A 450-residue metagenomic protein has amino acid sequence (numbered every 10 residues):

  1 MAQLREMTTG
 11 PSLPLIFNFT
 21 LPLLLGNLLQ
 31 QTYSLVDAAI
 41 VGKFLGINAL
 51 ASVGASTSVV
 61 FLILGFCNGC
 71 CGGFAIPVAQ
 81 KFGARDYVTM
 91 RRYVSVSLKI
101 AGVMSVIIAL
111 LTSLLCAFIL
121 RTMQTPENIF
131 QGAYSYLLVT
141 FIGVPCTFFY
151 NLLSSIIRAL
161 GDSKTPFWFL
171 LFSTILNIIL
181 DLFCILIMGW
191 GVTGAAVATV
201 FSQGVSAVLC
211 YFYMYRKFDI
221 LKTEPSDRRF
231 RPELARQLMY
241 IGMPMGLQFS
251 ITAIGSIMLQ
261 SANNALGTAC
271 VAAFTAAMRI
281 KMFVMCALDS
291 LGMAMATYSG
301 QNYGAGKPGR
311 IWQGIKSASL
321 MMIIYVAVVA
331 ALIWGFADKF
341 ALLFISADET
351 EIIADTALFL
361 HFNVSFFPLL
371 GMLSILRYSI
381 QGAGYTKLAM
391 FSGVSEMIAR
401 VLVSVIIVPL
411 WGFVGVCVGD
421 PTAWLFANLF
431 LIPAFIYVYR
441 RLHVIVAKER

Functional and structural regions predicted by a protein language model:
M1-T20, V78-G143, I187-M243, S299-F366 (+1 more regions): Short alpha-helical transmembrane segments in multi-pass integral membrane proteins
T9, L13-T32, V36, V59-F66 (+7 more regions): Residue-level signal for short hydrophobic patches within transmembrane helices of multi-pass membrane transporters
N18-D37, V139, Y150, S173 (+4 more regions): Transmembrane helical elements of multi-pass membrane transporters/channels
T32-A51, L120-E127, F183-W190, S250-R279 (+4 more regions): Helix-terminus/linker motif at the lipid-water interface of multi-pass membrane proteins
V41-F61, E127-G132, V192-T193, L234-I241 (+5 more regions): Interfacial/gating helices of multi-pass transporter permease domains
L50-L110, T147-P166, A273-A337, L370-S392: Small-residue-rich hydrophobic transmembrane alpha-helices
L62-G65, A109, N177-L182, A207-Y211 (+4 more regions): Hydrophobic transmembrane alpha-helices of multi-pass small-molecule transporters
C71, V139-R158, P166-T174, A195-V208 (+4 more regions): Short runs within selected transmembrane alpha-helices of multi-pass transporters and secretion channels
